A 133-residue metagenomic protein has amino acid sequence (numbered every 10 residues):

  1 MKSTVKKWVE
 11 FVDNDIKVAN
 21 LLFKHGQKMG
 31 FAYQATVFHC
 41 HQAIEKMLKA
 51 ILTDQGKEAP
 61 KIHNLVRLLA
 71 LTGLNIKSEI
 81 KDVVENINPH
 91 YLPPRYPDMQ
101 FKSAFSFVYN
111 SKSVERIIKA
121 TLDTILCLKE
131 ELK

Functional and structural regions predicted by a protein language model:
M1-K133: Terminal alpha-helical segments
